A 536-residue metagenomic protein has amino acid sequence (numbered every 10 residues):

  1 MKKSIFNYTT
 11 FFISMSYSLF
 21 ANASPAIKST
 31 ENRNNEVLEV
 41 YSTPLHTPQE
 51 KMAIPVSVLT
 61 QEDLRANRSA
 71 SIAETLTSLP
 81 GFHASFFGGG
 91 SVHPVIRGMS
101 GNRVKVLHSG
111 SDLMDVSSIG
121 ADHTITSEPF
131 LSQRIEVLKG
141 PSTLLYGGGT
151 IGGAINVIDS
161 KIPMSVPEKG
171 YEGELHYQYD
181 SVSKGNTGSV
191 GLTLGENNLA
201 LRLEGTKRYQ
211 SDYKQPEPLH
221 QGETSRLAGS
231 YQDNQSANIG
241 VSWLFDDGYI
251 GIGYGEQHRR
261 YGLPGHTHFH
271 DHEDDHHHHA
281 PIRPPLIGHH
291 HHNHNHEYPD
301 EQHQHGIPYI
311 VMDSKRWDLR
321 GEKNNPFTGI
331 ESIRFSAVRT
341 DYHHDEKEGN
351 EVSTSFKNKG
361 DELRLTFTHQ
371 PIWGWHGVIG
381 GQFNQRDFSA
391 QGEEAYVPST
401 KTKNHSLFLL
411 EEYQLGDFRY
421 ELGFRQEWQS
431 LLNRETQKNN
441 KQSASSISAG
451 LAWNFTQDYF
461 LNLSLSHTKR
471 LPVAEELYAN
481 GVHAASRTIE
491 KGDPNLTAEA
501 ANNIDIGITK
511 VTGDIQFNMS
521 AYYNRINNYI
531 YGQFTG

Functional and structural regions predicted by a protein language model:
S24-R65, G101: Short, acidic, small-residue-rich periplasmic hinge/interaction motif at the N-terminus of Gram-negative outer-membrane
E36, V92, G153, Y171-G173 (+11 more regions): Hydrophobic, lipid-facing positions within transmembrane beta-strands of outer-membrane proteins
L64, L76, I135-E136, I155-V157 (+2 more regions): Non-catalytic regulatory/gating segments with a bias toward low-complexity or hydrophobic composition
A73-D115: Extracytoplasmic beta-strand/coil segments of soluble accessory domains associated with Gram-negative outer-membrane
D112-K139: Short acidic/polar hinge/loop motifs at secondary-structure boundaries that mediate gating or recognition
S118, I162, G170-E174, G191-I310: Periplasmic-side early beta-strands and strand-to-turn transitions of outer-membrane beta-barrels
L244, Y249-Q257, I310-N454, F460 (+3 more regions): Face-selective signature of the C-terminal outer-membrane beta-barrel domain
P285-H296, H303-D318, N439-N440, S446-S448 (+3 more regions): Outer-membrane beta-barrel signature, preferentially recognizing the C-terminal barrel domain of Gram-negative
